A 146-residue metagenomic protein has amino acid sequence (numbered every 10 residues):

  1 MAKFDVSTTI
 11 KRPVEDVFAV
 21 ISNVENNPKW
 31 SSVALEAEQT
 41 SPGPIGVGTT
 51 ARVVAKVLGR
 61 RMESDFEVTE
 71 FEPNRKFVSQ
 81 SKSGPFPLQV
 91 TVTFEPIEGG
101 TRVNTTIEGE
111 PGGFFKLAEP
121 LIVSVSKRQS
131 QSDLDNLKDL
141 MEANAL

Functional and structural regions predicted by a protein language model:
M1-S41, E142-A145: Hydrophobic ligand-binding cavity/cleft-lining segments
A2, I45-T49, R60, F86 (+1 more regions): Residue-level preference for beta-strand/loop junctions
K3-D5, R61-D65, P87-T91: Short, surface-exposed coil-to-beta transition loops
R12, V57-G59, G109-G113: Beta-strand elements of well-folded, non-transmembrane domains
V14-E15, I45, T69-N74, T93-R102: A short, structured loop/turn motif at beta-sheet edges
T50-K56, F77-S83: Short beta-strand segments that buttress and anchor functional surface loops
L58-R61, E70-K76: Short, charged/polar surface micro-motifs in flexible loops or helix N-caps
V78-S132, D139: Beta-strand/loop substructures that line and gate deep hydrophobic ligand-binding cavities in soluble
